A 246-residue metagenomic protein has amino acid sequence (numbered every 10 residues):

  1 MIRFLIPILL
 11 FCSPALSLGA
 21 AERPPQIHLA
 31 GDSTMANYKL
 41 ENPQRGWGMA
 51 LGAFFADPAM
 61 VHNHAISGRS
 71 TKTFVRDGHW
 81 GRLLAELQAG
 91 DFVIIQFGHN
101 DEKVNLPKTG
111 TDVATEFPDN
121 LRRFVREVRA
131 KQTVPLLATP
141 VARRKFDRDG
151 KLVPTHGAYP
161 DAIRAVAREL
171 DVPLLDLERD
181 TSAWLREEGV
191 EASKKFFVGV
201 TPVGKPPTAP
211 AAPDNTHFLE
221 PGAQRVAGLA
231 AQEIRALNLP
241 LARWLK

Functional and structural regions predicted by a protein language model:
F4-A15: Bacterial N-terminal signal peptides
A15-L16, L219: Generic detector of short, well-ordered, non-transmembrane alpha-helical segments enriched in hydrophobic residues
L18-I66, G81-V93: Serine-esterase "nucleophile elbow" of acetyl-processing enzymes
E22, G78-K246: Alpha-helical cap/lid subdomain in secreted, periplasmic, or secretory-pathway luminal O-acyl-processing enzymes
G31-S33, G68, D101, V141-A142: Short, histidine-centered active-site or binding-site loop motifs used for metal coordination, general acid-base
A36-R45, A65-F74, K103-V113: Acidic/histidine-rich helix-loop elements that form or flank divalent-metal/phosphate-binding sites at the catalytic
